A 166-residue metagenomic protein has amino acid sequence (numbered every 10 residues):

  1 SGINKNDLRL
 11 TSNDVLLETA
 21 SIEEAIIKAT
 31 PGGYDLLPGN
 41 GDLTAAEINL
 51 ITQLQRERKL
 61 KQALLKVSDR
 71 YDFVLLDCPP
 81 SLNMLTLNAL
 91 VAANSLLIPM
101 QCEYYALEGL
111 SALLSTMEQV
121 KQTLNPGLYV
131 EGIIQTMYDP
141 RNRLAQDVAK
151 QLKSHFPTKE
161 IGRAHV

Functional and structural regions predicted by a protein language model:
S1-H165: P-loop NTP-binding core
